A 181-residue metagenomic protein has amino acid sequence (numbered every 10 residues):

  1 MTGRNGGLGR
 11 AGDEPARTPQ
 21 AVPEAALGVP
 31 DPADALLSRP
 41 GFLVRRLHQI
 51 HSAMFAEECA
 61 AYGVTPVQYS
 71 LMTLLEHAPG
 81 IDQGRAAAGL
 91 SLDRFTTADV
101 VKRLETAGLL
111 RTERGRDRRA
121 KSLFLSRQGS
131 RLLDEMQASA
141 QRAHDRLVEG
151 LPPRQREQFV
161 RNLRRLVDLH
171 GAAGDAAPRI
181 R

Functional and structural regions predicted by a protein language model:
M1-Y62, I180-R181: N-terminal leader segment of winged-helix/HTH proteins
N5, G9, S52, G80 (+2 more regions): Charged, amphipathic alpha-helical coiled-coil/dimerization segments
S38-F42, Y62-T73, A98, E157: Short alpha-helical elements of helix-turn-helix
L43, I50, M54, S70-E76 (+2 more regions): Pre-recognition alpha-helix immediately N-terminal to the DNA-recognition helix within helix-turn-helix or winged-helix
A60, A88, E105-T106: Alpha-helical residues within the helix-turn-helix
G63, P79-G80, S91, P152: Central "turn" residue of the DNA-binding helix-turn-helix
T65-V67, D82, S126: Residues that mark the N-terminal boundary/hinge immediately upstream of a DNA-recognition element
